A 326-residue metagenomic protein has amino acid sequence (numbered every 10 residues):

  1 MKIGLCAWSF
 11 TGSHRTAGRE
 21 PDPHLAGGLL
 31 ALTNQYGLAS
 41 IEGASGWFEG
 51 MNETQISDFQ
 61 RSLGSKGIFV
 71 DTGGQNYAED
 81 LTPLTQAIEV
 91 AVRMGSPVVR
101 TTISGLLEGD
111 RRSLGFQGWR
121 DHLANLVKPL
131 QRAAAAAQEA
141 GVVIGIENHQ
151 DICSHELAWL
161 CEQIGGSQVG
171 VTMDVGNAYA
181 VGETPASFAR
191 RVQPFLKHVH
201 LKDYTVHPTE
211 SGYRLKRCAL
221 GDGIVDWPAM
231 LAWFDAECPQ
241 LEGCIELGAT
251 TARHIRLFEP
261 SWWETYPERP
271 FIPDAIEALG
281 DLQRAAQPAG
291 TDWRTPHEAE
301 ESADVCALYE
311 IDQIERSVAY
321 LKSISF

Functional and structural regions predicted by a protein language model:
M1-V98, K128, P267-F326: N-terminal pre-domain/capping segments
I3-W8, I41-G43, I68-G74, V99-T101 (+4 more regions): Hydrophobic faces of well-ordered beta-strands that scaffold small-molecule active sites in alpha/beta enzyme cores
W8-F10, A44-F48, G73-A78, S104-L106 (+4 more regions): Active-site beta-loop-alpha junctions enriched in small/polar residues
S13-T16, L106-R111, Y204-Y213, C244-W263 (+1 more regions): Flexible glycine/acidic-rich beta-alpha junction loops that bind and position SAM and/or redox cofactors in anaerobic
G18-P21, F116-Q117, R214-A219: Short glycine-enriched, charge-decorated loop/helix-capping segments at active-site entrances that position
I41, Q131-L231, D235-E237, L321: Acidic/histidine-rich catalytic cores of soluble enzymes
I56-D58, S62-G170, A180: Active-site acidic/histidine proton-transfer and metal-coordination neighborhood in alpha/beta enzyme cores
I88, L220, W227-H254, V318 (+1 more regions): Hydrophobic, aliphatic-enriched repeat segments that assemble into extended interaction scaffolds in large eukaryotic
